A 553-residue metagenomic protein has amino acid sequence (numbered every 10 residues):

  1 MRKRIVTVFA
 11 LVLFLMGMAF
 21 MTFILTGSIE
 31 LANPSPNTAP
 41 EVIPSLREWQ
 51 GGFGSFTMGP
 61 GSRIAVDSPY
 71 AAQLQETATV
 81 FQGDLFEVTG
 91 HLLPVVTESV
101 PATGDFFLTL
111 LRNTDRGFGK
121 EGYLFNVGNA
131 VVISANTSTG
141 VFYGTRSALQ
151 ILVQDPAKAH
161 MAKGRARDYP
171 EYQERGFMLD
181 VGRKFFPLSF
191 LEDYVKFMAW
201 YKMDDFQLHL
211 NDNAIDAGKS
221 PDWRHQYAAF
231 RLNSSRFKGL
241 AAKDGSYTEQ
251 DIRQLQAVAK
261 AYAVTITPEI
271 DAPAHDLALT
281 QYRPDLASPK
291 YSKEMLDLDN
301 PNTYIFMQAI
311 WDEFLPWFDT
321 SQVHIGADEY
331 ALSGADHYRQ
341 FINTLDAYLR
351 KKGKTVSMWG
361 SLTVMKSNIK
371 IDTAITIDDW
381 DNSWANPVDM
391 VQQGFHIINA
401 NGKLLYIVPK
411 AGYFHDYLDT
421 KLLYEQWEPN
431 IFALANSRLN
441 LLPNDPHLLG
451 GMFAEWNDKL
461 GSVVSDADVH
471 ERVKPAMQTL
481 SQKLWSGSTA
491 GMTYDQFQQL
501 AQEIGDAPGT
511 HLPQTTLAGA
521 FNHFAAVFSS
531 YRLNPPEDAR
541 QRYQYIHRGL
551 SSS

Functional and structural regions predicted by a protein language model:
M1-L13: N-terminal Sec-pathway targeting helices
A10-T22: Bacterial N-terminal signal peptides
F23, G27-P170, L315, S357-T363 (+6 more regions): Acidic, contiguous N-terminal accessory segments
I64, T137, F177, M198 (+5 more regions): Conserved, mostly hydrophobic/aromatic
D67, H209-N211, T267-P273, D299 (+5 more regions): Generic beta-strand/beta-sheet core signal
R116-M295, N302-Y304, W311-Q322, T344 (+1 more regions): Feature activates predominantly on carbohydrate-active enzymes
A287-I375, W380-V388: Active-site neighborhood of glycoside hydrolase catalytic domains
K370-I375, N382-S551: Flexible, acidic glycine-rich loops studded with aromatic residues
